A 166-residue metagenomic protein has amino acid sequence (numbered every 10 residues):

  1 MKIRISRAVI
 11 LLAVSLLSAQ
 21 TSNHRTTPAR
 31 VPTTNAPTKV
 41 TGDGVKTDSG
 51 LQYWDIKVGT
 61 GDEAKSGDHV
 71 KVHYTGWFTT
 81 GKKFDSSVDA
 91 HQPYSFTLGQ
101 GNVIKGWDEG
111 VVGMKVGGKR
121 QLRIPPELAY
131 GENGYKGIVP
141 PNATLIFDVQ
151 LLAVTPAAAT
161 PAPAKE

Functional and structural regions predicted by a protein language model:
K2-E166: Cross-family detector of peptidyl-prolyl cis-trans isomerase
